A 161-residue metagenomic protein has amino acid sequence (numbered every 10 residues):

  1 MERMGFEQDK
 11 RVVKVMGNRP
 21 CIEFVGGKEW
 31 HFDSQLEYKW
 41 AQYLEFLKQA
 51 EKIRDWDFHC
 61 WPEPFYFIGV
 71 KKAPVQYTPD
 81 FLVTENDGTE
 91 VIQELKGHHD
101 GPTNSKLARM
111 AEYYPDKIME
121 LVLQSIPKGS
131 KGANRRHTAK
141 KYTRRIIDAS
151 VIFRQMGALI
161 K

Functional and structural regions predicted by a protein language model:
M1-K161: Electrostatic, structured charged patches in enzyme active sites and in nucleic-acid/phosphate-binding
